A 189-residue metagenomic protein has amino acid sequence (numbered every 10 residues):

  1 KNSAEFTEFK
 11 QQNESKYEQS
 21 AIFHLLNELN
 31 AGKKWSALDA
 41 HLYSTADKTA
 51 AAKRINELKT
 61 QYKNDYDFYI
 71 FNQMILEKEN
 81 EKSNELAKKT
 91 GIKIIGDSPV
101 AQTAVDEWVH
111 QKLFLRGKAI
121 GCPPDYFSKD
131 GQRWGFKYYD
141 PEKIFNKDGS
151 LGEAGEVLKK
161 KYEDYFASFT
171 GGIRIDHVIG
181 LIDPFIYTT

Functional and structural regions predicted by a protein language model:
K1-E77, A101-T189: Alpha-amylase-like alpha-glycosidases and glucanotransferases acting on alpha-linked glucans and related
F23, A87, D97: Conserved hydrophobic/aromatic pocket- or pore-lining residues that grip, position, or stack substrates in active sites
M74-K88, K93: Active-site pocket-lining segments that scaffold enzyme catalytic pockets across diverse folds
I94-G96, I173: Hydrophobic faces of well-ordered beta-strands that scaffold small-molecule active sites in alpha/beta enzyme cores
